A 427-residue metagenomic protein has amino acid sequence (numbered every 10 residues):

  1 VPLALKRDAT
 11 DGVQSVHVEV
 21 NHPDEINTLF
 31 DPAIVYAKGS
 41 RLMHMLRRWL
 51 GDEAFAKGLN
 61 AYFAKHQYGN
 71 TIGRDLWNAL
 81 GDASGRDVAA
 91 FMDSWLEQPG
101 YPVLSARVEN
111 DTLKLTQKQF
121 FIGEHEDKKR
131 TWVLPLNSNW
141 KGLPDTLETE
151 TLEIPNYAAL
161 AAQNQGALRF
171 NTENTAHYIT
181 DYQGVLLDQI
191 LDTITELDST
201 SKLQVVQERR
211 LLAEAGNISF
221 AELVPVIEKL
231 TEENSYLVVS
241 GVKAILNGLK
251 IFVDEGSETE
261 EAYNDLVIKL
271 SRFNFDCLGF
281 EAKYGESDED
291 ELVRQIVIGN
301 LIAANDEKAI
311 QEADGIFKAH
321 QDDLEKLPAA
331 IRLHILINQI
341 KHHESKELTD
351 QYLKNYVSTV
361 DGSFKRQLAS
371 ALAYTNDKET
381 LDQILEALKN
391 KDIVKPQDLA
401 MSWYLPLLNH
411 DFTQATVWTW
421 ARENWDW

Functional and structural regions predicted by a protein language model:
V1-E126, G248, D254-E261, D265-K269 (+1 more regions): Hydrophobic alpha-helical and helix-loop surface patches within well-folded domains that function as non-catalytic
L3-K6, K38-G39, E109, K114-T116 (+3 more regions): Long, ordered, helix-rich scaffold segments
Y101, T131-V133: Short beta-strand-initiation
V133-W140: Extended low-complexity, serine/threonine- and proline-enriched intrinsically disordered segments
T149-T151: Solvent-exposed serine/threonine-rich low-complexity stretches and specific carbohydrate-binding patches
